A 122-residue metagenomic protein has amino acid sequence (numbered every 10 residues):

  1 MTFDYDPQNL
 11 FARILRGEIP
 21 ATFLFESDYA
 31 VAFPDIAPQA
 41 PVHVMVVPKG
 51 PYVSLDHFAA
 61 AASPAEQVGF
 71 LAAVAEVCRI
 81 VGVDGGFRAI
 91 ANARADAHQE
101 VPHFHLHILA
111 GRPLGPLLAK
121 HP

Functional and structural regions predicted by a protein language model:
M1-P122: HIT superfamily nucleotide-processing domains
